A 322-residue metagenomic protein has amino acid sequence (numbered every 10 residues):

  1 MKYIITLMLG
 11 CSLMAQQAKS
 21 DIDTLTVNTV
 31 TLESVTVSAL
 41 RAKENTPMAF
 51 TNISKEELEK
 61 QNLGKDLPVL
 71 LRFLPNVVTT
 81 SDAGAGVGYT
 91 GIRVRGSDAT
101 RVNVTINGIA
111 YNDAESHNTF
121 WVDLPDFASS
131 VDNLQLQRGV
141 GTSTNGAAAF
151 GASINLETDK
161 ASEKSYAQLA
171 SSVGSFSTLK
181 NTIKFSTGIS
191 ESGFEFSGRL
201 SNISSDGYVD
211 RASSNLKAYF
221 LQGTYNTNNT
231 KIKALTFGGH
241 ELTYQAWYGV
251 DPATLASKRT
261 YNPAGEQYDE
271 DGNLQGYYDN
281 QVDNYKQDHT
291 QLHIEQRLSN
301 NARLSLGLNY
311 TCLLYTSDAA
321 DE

Functional and structural regions predicted by a protein language model:
Q17-K60, A99: Short, acidic, small-residue-rich periplasmic hinge/interaction motif at the N-terminus of Gram-negative outer-membrane
S34, L67-L70, T90-R93, T105 (+4 more regions): N-terminal periplasmic accessory domains that precede and gate Gram-negative outer-membrane beta-barrel machines
P68-A110: Extracytoplasmic beta-strand/coil segments of soluble accessory domains associated with Gram-negative outer-membrane
A110-R138, E157, P263: Short acidic/polar hinge/loop motifs at secondary-structure boundaries that mediate gating or recognition
T158-Y166, E195-S204, A264-Q275: Flexible, solvent-exposed coil segments and beta strand-coil junctions, predominantly the extracellular/periplasmic
Y166-Q168, S172-S204, V209-A246, V282-Y285 (+1 more regions): Transmembrane beta-barrel wall of Gram-negative outer-membrane proteins
L235-D271, Q275: Outer-membrane beta-barrel translocator/channel fold
Y315-D321: Conserved small/polar residues in nucleotide/adenosyl-binding loops
